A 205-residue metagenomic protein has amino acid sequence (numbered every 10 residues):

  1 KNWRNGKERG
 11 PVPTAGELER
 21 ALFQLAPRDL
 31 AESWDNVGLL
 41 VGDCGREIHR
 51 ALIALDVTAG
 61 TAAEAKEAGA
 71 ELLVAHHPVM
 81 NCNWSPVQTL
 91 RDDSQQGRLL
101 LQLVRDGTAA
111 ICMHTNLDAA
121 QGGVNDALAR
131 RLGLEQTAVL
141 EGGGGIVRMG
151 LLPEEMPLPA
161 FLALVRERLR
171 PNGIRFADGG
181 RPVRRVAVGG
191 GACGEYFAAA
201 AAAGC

Functional and structural regions predicted by a protein language model:
K1-C205: Hydrophobic structural segments
